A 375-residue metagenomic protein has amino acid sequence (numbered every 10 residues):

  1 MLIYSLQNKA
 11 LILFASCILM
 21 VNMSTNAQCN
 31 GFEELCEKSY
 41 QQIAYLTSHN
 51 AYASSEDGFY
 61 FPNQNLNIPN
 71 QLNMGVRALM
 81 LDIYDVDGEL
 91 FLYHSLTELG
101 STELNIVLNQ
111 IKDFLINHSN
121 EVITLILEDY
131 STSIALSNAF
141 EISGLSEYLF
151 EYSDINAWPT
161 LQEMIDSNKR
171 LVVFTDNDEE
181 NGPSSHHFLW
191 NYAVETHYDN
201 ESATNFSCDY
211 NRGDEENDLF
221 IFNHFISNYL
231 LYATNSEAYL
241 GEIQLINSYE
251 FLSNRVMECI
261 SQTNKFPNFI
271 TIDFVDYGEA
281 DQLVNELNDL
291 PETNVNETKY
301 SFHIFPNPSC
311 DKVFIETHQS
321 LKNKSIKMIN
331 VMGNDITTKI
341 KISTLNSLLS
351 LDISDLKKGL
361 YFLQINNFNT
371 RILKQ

Functional and structural regions predicted by a protein language model:
M1-L13: Bacterial N-terminal signal peptides that target proteins for export
I12-N22: Bacterial N-terminal signal peptides
M20, N120, N168, E216 (+2 more regions): Short, well-ordered coil/turn elements that cap or connect secondary structure elements
M23-A27: Sec/Tat signal peptide C-region and signal peptidase I cleavage site
Q28-P291: Catalytic cores of phosphodiester-bond hydrolases, prominently lipid phosphodiesterases
E297-Q375: C-terminal outer-membrane/trafficking sorting elements
